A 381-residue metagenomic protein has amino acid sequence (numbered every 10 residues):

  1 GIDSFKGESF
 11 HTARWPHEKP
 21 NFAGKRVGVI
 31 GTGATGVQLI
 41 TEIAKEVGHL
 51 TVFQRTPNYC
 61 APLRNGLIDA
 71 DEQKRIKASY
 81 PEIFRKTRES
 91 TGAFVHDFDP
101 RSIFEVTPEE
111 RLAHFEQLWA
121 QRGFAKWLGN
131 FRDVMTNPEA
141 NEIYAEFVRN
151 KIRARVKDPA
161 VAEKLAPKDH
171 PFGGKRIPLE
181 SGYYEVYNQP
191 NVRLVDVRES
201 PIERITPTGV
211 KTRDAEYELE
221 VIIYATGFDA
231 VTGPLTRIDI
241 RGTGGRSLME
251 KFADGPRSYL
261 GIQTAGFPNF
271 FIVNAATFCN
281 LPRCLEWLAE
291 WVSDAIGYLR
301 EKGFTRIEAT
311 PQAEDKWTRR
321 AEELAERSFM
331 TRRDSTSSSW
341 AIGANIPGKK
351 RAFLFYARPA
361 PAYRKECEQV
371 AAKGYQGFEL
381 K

Functional and structural regions predicted by a protein language model:
G1-D3, G7, H11, E18-F22 (+2 more regions): N-terminal FAD-binding dinucleotide-binding subdomain shared by FAD-dependent oxidases/monooxygenases
T35: Hydrophobic/small residue at the entry helix of a nucleotide-binding pocket
L39-I43: Aromatic pocket-lining residues of Rossmann-like dinucleotide-binding sites
